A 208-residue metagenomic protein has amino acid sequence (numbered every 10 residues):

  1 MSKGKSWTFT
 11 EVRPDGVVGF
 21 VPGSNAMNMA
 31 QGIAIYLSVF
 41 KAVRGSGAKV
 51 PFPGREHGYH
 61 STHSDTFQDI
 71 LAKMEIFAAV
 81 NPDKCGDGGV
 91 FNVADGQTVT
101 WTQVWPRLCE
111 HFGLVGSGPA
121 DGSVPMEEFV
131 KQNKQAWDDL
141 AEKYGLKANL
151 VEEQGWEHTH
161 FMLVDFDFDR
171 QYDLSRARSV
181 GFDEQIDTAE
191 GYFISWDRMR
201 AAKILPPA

Functional and structural regions predicted by a protein language model:
M1: N-terminal Rossmann-like NAD(P)+-binding domain of SDR-like oxidoreductases, especially those catalyzing
G4-K73, F77: NAD(P)-dependent short-chain dehydrogenase/reductase
D15, G122, E190-G191: Residue-level "edge-of-site" marker
V18, F193-S195: Short secondary-structure capping/turn micro-motifs that flank functional sites
G58, S179-Q185: Aromatic-glycine-rich donor-binding/catalytic loop that engages nucleotide-sugar donors across glycosyltransferases
D65, T98, Q185-I186: Short, solvent-exposed loop/helix junctions and linker helices that flank or host conserved functional motifs
L71-H160, D165, D173-S175, S179 (+1 more regions): Mid/C-terminal beta-alpha module of Rossmann-like enzyme folds, strongest in SDR-family dehydrogenases/epimerases
